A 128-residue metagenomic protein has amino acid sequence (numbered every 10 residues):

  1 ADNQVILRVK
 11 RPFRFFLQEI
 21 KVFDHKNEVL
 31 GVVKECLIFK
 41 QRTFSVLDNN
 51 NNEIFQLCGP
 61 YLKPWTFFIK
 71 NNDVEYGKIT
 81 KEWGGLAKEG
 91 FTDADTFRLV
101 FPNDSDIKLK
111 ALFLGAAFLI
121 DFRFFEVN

Functional and structural regions predicted by a protein language model:
D2-I6, R11-E19, H25-L30, E35-N128: Low-complexity or membrane-interfacial segments used for flexible interactions
